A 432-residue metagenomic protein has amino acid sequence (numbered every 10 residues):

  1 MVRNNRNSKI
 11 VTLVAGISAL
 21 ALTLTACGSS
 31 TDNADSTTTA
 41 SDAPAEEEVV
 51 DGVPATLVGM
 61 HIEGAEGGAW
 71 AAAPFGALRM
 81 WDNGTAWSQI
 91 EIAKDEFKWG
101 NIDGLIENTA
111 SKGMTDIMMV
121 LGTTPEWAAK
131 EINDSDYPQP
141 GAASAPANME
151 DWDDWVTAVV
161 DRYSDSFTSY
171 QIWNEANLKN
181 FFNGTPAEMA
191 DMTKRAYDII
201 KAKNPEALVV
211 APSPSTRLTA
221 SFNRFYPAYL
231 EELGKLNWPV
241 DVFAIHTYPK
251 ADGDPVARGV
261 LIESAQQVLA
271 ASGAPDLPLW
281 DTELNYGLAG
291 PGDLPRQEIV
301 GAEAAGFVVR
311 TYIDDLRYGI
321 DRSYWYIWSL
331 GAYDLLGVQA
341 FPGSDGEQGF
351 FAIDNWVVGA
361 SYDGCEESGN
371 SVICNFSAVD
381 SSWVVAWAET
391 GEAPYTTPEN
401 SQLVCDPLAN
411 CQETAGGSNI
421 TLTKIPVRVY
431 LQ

Functional and structural regions predicted by a protein language model:
V2-V14: Bacterial N-terminal signal peptides that target proteins for export
T23-D51: C-terminal region of N-terminal signal peptides and the immediate post-cleavage residues of exported proteins
P44-G84: Boundary/entry segment of secreted carbohydrate-active catalytic domains
A73-A93, F97-V240, A244-K250: Substrate-binding cleft and catalytic face of glycoside hydrolase catalytic domains, especially the flexible beta-alpha
Y248-L294, L316-R317, D321-W325: Glycoside hydrolase catalytic-domain groove-lining segments
N285-I353, C365-N370: Aromatic/acidic polysaccharide-binding cleft in carbohydrate-active enzymes
E367-N400, P407: Carbohydrate-binding surface patches
C411-Q432: C-terminal beta-strand-rich structural cap/linker in extracellular carbohydrate-active enzymes
